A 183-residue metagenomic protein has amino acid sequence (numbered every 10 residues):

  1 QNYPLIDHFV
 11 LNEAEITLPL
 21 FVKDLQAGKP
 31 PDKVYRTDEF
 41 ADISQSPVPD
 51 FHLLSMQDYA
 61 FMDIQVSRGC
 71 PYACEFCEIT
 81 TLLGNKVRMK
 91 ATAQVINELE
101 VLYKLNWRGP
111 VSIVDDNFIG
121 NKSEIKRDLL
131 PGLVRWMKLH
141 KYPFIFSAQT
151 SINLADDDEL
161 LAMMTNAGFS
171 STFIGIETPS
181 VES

Functional and structural regions predicted by a protein language model:
Q1-I43: Glycine-rich beta-alpha loop elements in corrinoid/cobalamin-binding modules across cobalamin-dependent enzymes
S44-S183: Radical SAM [4Fe-4S] cluster-binding motif and immediate context
